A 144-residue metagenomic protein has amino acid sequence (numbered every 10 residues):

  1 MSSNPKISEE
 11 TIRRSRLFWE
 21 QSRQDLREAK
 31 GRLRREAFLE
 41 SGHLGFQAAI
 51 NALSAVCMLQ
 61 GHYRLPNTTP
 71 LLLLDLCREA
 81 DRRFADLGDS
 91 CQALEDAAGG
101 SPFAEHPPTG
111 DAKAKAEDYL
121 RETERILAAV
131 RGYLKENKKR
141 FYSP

Functional and structural regions predicted by a protein language model:
M1-P144: Terminal alpha-helical segments
